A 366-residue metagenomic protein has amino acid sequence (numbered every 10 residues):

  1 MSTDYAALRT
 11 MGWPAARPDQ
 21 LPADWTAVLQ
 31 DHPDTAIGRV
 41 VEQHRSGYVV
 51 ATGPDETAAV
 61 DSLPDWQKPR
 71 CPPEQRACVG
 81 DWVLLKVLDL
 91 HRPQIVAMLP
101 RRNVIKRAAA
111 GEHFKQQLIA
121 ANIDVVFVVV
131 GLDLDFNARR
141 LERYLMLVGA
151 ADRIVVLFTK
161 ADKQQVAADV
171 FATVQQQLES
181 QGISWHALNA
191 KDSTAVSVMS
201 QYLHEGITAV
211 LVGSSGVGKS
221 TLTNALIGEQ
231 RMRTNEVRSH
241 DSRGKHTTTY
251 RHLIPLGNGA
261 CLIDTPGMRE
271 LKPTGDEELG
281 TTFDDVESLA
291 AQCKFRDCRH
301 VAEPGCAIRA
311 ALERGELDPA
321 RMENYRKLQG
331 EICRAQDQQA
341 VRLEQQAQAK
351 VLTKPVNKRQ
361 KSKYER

Functional and structural regions predicted by a protein language model:
M1-W13, D34, D61, D65 (+6 more regions): Helix-rich effector regions associated with P-loop NTPase G domains
D34-S46: Structural detector for short beta-strands of small beta-barrel domains
R39-E42, V87, A97: A residue-level detector for short acidic-glycine micro-motifs
Y48-T52, V60, L85, I95: SH3/SH3-like beta-barrel fold
D89-K106, N122-L141, R153-V155, D162-A167 (+2 more regions): Conserved Switch II/interswitch segment of TRAFAC-class P-loop GTPases
R153, D162-V217: Canonical P-loop GTPase G-domain recognition
K219-N235: A conserved segment at the C-terminal end of the G1
